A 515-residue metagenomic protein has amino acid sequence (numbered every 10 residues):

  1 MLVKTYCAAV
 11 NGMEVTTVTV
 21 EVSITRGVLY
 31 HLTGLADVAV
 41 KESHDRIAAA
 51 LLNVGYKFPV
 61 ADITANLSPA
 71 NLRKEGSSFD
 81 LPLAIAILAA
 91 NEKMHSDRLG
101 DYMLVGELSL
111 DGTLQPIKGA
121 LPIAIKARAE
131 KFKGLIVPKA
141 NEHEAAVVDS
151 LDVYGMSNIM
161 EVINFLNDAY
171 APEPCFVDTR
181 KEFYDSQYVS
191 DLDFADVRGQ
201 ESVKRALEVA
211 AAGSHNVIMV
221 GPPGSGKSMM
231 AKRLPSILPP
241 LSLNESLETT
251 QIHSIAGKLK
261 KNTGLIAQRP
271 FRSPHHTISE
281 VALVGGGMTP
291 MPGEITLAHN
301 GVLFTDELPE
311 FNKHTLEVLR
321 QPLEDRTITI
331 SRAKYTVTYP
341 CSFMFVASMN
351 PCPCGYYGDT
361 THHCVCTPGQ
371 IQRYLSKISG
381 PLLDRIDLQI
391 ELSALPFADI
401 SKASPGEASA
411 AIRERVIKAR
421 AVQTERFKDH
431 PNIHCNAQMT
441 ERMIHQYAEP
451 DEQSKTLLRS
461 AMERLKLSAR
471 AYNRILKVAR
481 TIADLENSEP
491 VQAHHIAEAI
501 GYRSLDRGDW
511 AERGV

Functional and structural regions predicted by a protein language model:
M1-I218, P222-S225, S331, A471-Y472 (+1 more regions): Peripheral, non-AAA+ core regions of ATP-driven protein-machinery
V18-I24, L283, D387-I390: Short beta-strand elements
R26, F58-A61, R98-L99, K131 (+9 more regions): Short loop/turn elements that form and flank the Walker-type P-loop nucleotide-binding site in RecA-like NTPase cores
T33, A39-H44, P59, N66-G76 (+2 more regions): Basic, amphipathic alpha-helical bundle interface domains used for macromolecular binding and assembly
Y170-V209, G213, P240-I295: P-loop NTPase nucleotide-binding/switch module
M219-K260, D325: Walker A/P-loop
N300, D306-E307, V318: Walker B catalytic acidic pair
